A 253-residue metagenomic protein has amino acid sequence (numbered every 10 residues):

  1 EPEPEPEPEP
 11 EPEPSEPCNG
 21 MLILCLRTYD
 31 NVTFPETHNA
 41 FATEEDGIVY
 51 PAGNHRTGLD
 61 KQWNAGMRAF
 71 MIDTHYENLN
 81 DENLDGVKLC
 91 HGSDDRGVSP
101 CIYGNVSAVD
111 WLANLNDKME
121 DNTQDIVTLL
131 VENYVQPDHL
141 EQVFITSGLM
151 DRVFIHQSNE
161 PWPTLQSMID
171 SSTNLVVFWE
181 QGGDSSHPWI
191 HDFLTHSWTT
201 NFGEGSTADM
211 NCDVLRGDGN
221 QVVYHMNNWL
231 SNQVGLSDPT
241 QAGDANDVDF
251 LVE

Functional and structural regions predicted by a protein language model:
E1-S15: Acidic, proline-/serine-/threonine-rich low-complexity intrinsically disordered repeat tracts
E13-E253: Catalytic cores of phosphodiester-bond hydrolases, prominently lipid phosphodiesterases
